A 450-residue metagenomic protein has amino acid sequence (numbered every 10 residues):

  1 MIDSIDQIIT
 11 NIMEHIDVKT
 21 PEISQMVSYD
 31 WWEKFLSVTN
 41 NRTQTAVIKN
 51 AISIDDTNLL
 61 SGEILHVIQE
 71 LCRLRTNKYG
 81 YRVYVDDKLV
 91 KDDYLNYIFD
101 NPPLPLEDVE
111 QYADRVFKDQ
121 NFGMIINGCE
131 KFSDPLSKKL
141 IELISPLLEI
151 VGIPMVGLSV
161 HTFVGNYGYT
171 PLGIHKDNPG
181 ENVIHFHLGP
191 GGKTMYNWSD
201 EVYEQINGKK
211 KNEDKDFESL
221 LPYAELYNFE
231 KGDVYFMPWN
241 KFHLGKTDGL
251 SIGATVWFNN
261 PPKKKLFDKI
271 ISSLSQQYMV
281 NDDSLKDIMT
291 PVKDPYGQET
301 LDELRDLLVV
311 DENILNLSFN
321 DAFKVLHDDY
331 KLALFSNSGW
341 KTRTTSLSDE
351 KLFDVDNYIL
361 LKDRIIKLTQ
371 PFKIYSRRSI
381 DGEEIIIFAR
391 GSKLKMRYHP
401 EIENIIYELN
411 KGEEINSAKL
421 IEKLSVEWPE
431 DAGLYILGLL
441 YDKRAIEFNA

Functional and structural regions predicted by a protein language model:
M1-R42, D216-N228, L244-A450: Fe(II)/2-oxoglutarate
M1-Y94, N410: An N-terminal JmjN-like helical accessory module and its immediate linker preceding a catalytic domain
M26-S28, L36-V38, I54, N58 (+3 more regions): Active-site region of the double-stranded beta-helix
T45-V47, G123, V234: Residue-level preference for the first positions of well-ordered beta-strands
V234-Y235, W239-L244: Histidine-centered metal-chelating micro-motifs
